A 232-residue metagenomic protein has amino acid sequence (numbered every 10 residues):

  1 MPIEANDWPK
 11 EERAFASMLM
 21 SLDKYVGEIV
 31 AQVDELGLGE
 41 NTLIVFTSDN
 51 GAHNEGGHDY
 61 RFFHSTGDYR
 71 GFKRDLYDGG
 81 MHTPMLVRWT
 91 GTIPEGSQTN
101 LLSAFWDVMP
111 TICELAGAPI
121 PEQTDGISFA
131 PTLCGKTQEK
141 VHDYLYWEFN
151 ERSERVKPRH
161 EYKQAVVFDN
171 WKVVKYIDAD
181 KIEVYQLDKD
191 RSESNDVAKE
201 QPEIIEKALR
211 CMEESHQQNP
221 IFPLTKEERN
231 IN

Functional and structural regions predicted by a protein language model:
M1-A14, H53-Y60: Active-site His/acidic residue clusters
R13, M20-G27, G80, S103-P110 (+5 more regions): A structural signal for well-ordered alpha-helical segments within the folded catalytic domains of diverse enzymes
A16, D23-V30, D34, M109-C113 (+7 more regions): Non-transmembrane alpha-helical segments in soluble domains of secreted/periplasmic/extracellular proteins
S21-Y60: Metal-dependent active-site segment of extracytoplasmic phospho-/sulfohydrolases and closely related
A31, E35, N41, R70 (+4 more regions): Secreted, luminal/periplasmic, and some membrane-associated catalytic domains that remodel anionic oxygen-ester
L38-I44, T83, V141-H142, D169-W171: Loop/turn elements at helix/coil->beta-strand transitions in domains of secreted/extracellular proteins
T47-S48, L86, F105: Generic enzyme active-site microenvironment
A52-L76, I93-S97, L101, W106-L187 (+1 more regions): C-terminal cap/loop subdomain of S1 sulfatases and analogous C-terminal strand-loop tails that border
